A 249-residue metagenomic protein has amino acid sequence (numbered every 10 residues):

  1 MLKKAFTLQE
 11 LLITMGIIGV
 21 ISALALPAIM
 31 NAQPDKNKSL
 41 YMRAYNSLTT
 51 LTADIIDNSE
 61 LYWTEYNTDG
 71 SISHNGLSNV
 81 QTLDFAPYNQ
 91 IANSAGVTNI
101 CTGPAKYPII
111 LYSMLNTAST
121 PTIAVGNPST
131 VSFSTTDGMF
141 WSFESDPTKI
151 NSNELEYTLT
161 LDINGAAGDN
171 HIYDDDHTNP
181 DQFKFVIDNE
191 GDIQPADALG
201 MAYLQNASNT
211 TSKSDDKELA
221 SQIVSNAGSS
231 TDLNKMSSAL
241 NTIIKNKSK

Functional and structural regions predicted by a protein language model:
L2-Q33: N-terminal single-pass transmembrane signal-anchor helix
A32, S39, R43-N46, P128 (+1 more regions): Short, well-structured alpha-helical interface segments that form or flank functional binding sites
K36-W63: Membrane-proximal N-terminal amphipathic helix
E60-H74: Short, glycine/acidic-rich hinge or "gate" loops at secondary-structure transitions that mediate conformational
S73-K249: Intrinsically disordered, low-complexity regions enriched in Pro/Ser/Thr/Gly and acidic residues
